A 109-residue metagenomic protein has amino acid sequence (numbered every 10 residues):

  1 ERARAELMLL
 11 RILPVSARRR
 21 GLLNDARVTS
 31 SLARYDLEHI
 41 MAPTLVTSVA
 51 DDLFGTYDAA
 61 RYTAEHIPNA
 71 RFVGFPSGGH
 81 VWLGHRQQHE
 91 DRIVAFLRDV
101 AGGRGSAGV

Functional and structural regions predicted by a protein language model:
E1-Y35: Alpha/beta-hydrolase
P14, D51-D52, V81: Glycine-/small-residue-rich active-site loops that bind phosphorylated ligands and cofactors
V15-R19, T56, R86: Generic structural signal for well-ordered, non-membrane alpha-helical segments in soluble metabolic enzymes
E38-M41, H66-I67: Short, conserved loop/helix-junction motifs that constitute active-site signature segments in enzyme catalytic cores
I40, V46-S48: Short beta-strand/loop motif that positions the catalytic acidic residue of the alpha/beta-hydrolase fold
L53-A59: Conserved alpha/beta-hydrolase "acid-adjacent" motif
R61-Y62, D91: Active-site phosphate/pyrophosphate- and oxyanion-stabilizing loops and adjacent acidic/basic residues in soluble
N69-V109: Catalytic active-site module of serine/aspartate enzymes centered on a nucleophile-bearing elbow/loop
